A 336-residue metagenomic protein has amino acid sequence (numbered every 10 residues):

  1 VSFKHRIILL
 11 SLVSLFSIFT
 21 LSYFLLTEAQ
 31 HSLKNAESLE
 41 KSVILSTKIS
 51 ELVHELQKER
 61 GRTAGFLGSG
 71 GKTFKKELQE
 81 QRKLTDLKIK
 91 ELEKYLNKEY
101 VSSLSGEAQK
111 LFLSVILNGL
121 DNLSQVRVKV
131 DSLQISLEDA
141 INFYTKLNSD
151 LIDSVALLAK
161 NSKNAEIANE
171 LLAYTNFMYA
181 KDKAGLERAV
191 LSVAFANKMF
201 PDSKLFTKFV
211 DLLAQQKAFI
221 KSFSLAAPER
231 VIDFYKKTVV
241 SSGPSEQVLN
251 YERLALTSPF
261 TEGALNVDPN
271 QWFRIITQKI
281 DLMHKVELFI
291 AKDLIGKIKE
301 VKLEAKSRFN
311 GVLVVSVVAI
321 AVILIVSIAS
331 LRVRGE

Functional and structural regions predicted by a protein language model:
V1-G335: Hydrophobic alpha-helical segments
